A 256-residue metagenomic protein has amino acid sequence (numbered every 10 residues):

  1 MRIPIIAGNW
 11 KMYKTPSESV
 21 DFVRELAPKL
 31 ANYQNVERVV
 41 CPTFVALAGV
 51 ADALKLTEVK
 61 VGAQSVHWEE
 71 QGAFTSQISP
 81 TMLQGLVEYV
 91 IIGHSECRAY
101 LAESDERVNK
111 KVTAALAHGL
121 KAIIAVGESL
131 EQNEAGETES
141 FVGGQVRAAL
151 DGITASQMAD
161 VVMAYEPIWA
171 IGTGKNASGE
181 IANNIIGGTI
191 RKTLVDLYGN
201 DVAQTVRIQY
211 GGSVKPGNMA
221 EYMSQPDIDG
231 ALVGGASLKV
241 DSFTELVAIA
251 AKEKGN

Functional and structural regions predicted by a protein language model:
M1-N256: Active-site loop-to-helix "anion-binding N-cap" substructures in soluble metabolic enzymes
